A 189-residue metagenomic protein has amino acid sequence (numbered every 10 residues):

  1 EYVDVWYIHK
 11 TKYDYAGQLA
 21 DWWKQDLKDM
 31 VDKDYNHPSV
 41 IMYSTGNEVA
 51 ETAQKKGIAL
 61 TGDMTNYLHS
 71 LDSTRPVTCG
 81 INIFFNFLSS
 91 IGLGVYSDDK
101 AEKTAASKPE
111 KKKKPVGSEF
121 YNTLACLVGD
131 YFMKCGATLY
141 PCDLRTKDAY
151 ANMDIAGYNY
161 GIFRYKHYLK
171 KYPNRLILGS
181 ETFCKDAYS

Functional and structural regions predicted by a protein language model:
E1-I155, Y160-K166, P173, E181-A187: Active-site mouth of glycoside hydrolases
L178: Active-site beta-loop-alpha substructure in enzyme catalytic cores, prototypically the cysteine-centered nucleophile
